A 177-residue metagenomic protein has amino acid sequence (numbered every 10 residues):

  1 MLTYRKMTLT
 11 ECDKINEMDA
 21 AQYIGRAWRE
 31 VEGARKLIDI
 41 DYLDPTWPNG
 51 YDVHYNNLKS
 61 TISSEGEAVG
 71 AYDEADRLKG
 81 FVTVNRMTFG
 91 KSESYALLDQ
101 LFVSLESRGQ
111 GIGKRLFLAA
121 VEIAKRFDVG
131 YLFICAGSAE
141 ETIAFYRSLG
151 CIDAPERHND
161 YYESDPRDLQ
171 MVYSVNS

Functional and structural regions predicted by a protein language model:
L9-T10, E17-S94, D99, S104-L105 (+2 more regions): Acetyl-CoA-dependent GNAT
V84, D153-A154: Short beta-strand "wing" residues that participate in macromolecule-binding interfaces
Q100-V103, G109-E122, R147-S148: Conserved acetyl-CoA-binding loop-helix of GNAT-fold acetyltransferases
A124-G137: Conserved GNAT acetyl-CoA-binding A-motif
C135-A139, R147-L149, E156-S177: C-terminal "cap" of GNAT-fold acetyltransferases
T142: Helix-turn-helix
